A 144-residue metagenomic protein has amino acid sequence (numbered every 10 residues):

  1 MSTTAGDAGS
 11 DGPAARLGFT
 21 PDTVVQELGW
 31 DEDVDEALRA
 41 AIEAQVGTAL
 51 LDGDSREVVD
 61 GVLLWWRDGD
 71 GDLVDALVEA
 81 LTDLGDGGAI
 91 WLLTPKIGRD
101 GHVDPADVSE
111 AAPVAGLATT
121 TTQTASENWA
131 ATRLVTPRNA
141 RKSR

Functional and structural regions predicted by a protein language model:
M1-R144: S-adenosyl-L-methionine-dependent methyltransferase catalytic core, i.e., the SAM/SAH-binding region
